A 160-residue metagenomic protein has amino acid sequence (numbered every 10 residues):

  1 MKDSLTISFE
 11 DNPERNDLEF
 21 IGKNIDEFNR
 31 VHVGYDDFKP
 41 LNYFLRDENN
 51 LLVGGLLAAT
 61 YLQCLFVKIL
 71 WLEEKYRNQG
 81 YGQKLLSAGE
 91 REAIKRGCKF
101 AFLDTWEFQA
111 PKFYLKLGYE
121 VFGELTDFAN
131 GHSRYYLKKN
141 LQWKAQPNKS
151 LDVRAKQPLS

Functional and structural regions predicted by a protein language model:
M1-P13, W143-D152: Conserved N-terminal entry element of GNAT/NAT acetyltransferase domains
I21, Y114, Y119: Conserved active-site tyrosine of GNAT-family acetyltransferases
D36, D47, L56-L65, L70: A conserved beta-strand-loop-helix scaffold within acyl/acetyltransferase catalytic domains
T60-K68, R77, A129-S133: A conserved beta-turn-beta hairpin within the catalytic core of GNAT-like acetyltransferases that forms part
Y76, G80-A88: Conserved acetyl-CoA pyrophosphate-binding loop and the N-cap/start of the following alpha-helix in GNAT-like
A93-W106: Conserved GNAT acetyl-CoA-binding A-motif
F102-D104, E120-Y136: Conserved catalytic-core motifs of GNAT/GCN5-like acyltransferases
